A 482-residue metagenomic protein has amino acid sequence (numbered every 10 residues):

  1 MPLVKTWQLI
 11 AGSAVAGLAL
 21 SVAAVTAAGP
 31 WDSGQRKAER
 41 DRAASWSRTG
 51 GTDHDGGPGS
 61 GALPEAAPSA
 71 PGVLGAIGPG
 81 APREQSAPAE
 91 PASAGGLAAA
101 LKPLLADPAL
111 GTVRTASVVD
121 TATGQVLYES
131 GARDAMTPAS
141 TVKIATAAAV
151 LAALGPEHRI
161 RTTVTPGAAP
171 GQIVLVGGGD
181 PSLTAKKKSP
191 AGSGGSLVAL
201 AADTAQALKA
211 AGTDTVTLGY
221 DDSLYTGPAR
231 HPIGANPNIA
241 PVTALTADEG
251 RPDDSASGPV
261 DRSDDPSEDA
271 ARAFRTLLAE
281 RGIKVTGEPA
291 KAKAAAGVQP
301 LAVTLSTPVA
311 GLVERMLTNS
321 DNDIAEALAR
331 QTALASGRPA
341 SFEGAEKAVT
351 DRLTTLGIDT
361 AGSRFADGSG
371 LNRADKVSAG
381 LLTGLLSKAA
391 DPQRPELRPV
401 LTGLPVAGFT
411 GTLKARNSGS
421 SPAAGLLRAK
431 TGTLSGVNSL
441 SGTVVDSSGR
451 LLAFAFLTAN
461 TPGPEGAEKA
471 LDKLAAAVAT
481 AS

Functional and structural regions predicted by a protein language model:
M1-L18: N-terminal export and membrane-targeting signals
V22-A66, V73, I77, R159 (+1 more regions): C-terminal region of N-terminal signal peptides and the immediate post-cleavage residues of exported proteins
R48-A122, V126-D134, D203-G212: Beta-lactamase-like hydrolase cores
G124, P138-P156, L245, A273-F274 (+3 more regions): Active-site SXXK
E129, A333-S482: Small-residue-rich helix-loop
A153-A168, G282-K291, L397-V400: Short, well-structured active-site flanking segments
T162-P232, A240-A270, V309-E346: Active-site-adjacent helix/loop patches that line small-molecule binding or acyl-intermediate pockets
P241, A247-R398: A small/polar active-site loop signature that marks catalytic segments
